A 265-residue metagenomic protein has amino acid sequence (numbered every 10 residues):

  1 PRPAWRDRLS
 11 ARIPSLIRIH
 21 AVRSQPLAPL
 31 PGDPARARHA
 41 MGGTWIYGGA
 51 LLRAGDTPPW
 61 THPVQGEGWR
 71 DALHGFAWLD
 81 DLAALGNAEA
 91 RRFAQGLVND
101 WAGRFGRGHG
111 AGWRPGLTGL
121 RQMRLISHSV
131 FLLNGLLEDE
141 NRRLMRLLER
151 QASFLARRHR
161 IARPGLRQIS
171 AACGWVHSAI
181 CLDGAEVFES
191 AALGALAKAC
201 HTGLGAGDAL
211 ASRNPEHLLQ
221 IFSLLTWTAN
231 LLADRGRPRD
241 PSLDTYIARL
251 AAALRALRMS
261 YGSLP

Functional and structural regions predicted by a protein language model:
P1-G55: Extreme N-terminal leader/anchor segments
P1-H20, G55, H62-G68, A211-L218 (+2 more regions): Extended hydrophobic/aromatic-rich secondary-structure runs
I17-G32, R53-W60, Q151-A162, S178-E186: Short, charge-rich amphipathic segments
T44-I46, P59, A77, G174: Generic structural signal for residues positioned in beta-strands
Y47-A50, A54-W69, A83-N87: Asp/Glu-centered strand-loop micro-motifs enriched in Gly/Pro and often flanked by an aromatic residue
G49, G207-D208, Y261-G262: Detector for glycine-centered tight turns/loop "hinges" at secondary-structure junctions
G66-I247: Aromatic-lined, polymer-binding surfaces characteristic of secreted/periplasmic polysaccharide-degrading enzymes
P238-P265: Catalytic cores of carbohydrate-active enzymes
